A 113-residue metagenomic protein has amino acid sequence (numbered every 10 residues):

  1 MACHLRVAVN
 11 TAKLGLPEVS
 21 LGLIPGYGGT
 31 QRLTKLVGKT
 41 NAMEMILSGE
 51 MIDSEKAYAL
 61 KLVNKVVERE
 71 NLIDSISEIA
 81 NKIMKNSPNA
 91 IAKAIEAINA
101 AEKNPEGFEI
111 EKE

Functional and structural regions predicted by a protein language model:
M1, Y58-A59: Alpha4-beta5-alpha5 "output face"
M1-I46, S75, I79: CoA-thioester-processing core
V7-A12, S54, V63-E111: C-terminal long alpha-helix characteristic of the crotonase
L33, A57, A94: Terminal peptide-recognition signature
L47, A59, E68: Phosphate-coordinating loops and pocket residues in cytosolic domains that bind phosphorylated ligands
G49-K56: Acidic, divalent-metal-coordinating active-site segment for phosphoryl/phosphodiester hydrolysis, typified by short
